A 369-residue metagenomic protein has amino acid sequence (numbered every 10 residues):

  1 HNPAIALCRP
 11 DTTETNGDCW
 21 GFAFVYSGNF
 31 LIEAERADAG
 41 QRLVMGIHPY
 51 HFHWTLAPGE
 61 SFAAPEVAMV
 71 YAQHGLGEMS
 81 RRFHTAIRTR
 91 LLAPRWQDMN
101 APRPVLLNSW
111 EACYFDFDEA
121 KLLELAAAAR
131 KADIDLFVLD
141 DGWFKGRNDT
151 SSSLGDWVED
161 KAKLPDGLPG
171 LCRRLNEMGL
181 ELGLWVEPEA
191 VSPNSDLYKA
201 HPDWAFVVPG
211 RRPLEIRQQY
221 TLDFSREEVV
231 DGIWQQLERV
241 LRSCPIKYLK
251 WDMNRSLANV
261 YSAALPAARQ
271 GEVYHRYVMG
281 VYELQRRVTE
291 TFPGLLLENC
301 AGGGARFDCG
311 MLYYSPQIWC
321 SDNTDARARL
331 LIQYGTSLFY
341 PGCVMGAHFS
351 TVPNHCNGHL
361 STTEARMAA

Functional and structural regions predicted by a protein language model:
H1-G183, E189-Y198: Conserved structural scaffold segments of CAZyme catalytic domains across common CAZy folds
H51, A126-A127, L171, L237-E238 (+2 more regions): Generic recognition of flexible, low-complexity loop/linker segments
P102-P104, E111-F115, D160-K161, E181-G183 (+2 more regions): Active-site-adjacent "subsite" loops/lids of carbohydrate-active enzymes
N108, L139-D140, G183-E189, A200 (+3 more regions): Generic beta-strand/beta-sheet core signal
Y114, D140-D141, K145, D160 (+5 more regions): Active-site and adjacent substrate-binding regions of carbohydrate-active enzymes
E119, D223, G271: Active-site oxyanion-binding pockets that recognize sulfate/phosphate
T150-D156, A200-F206, P213, A263-G271: Short glycine/proline- and charge-enriched loop/turn segments that cap or connect secondary-structure elements
S192-D231, H275-A369: Glycan-recognition surfaces
